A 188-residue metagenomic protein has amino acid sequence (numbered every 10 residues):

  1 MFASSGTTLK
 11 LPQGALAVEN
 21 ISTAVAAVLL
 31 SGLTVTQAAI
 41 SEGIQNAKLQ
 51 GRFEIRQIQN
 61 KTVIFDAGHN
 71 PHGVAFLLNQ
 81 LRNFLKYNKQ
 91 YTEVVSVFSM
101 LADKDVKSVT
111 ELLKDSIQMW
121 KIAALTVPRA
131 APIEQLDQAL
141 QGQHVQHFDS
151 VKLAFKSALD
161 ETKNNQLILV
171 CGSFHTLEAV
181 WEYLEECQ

Functional and structural regions predicted by a protein language model:
S4-M119: Nucleotide phosphate-binding/pyrophosphate-handling subdomain across enzymes that bind or process nucleotide phosphates
S31-G32, L81, L85, L140 (+2 more regions): Active-site catalytic pocket residues across diverse enzymes, especially alpha/beta-hydrolases
T62-I64, K107-L167: C-terminal helical cap/extension that packs against the catalytic core of soluble nucleotide-cofactor enzymes
S173: Active-site-proximal loop/hinge segments that shape catalytic or ion-binding/gating pockets
T176-E178: Short, active-site-adjacent cap segments at secondary-structure transitions
